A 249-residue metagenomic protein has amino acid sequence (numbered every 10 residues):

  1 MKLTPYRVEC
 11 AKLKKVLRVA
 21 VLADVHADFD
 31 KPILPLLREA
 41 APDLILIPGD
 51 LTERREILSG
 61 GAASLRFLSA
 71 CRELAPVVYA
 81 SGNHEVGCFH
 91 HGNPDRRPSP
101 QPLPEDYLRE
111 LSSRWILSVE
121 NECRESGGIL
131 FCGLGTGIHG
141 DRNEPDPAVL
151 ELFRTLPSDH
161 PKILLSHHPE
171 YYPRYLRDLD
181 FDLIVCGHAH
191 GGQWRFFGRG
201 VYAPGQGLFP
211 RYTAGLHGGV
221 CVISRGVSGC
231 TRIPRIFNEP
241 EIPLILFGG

Functional and structural regions predicted by a protein language model:
M1-R18, A23-H26: Acidic, histidine-bearing metal-coordination/catalytic regions of metal-dependent phosphoesterases
T4-A11, N121-G127, T213-G218: Short acidic-hydrophobic surface loop/beta-edge motif
R18-A27, L51-A62, G87-P102, G140-E144 (+2 more regions): Acidic/histidine-rich helix-loop elements that form or flank divalent-metal/phosphate-binding sites at the catalytic
V21-A23, L44-D50, P76-N83, V119-E120 (+3 more regions): Active-site neighborhood of phospho(di)ester-bond hydrolases with catalytic His/Asp-centered motifs
K31-G127: Core catalytic region of metal-dependent phosphoesterases/phosphodiesterases, especially metallo-beta-lactamase-like
L51-R54, N83-G87, G137-H139, P169-E170 (+2 more regions): Solvent-exposed loop/turn segments at secondary-structure junctions within structured extracellular/periplasmic domains
F89-W115, C123, G127-L165, Y172-P173 (+1 more regions): Binuclear metal-dependent hydrolase catalytic cores centered on His/Asp/Glu-rich metal-binding motifs
P169-L246: Conserved beta-sheet core of the metallophosphoesterase superfamily
